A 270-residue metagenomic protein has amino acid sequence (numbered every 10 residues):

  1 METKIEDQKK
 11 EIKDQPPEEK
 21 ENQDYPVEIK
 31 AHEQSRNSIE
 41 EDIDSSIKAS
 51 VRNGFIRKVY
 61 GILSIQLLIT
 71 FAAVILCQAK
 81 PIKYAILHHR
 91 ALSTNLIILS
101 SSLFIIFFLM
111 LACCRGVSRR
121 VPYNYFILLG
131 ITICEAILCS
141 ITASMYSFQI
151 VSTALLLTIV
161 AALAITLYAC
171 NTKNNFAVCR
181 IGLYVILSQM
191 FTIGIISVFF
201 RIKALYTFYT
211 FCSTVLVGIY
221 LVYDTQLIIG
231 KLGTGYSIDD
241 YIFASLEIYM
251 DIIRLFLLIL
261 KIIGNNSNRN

Functional and structural regions predicted by a protein language model:
M1-N270: A hydrophobic alpha-helical transmembrane-helix feature that marks the membrane cores and membrane-interface segments
